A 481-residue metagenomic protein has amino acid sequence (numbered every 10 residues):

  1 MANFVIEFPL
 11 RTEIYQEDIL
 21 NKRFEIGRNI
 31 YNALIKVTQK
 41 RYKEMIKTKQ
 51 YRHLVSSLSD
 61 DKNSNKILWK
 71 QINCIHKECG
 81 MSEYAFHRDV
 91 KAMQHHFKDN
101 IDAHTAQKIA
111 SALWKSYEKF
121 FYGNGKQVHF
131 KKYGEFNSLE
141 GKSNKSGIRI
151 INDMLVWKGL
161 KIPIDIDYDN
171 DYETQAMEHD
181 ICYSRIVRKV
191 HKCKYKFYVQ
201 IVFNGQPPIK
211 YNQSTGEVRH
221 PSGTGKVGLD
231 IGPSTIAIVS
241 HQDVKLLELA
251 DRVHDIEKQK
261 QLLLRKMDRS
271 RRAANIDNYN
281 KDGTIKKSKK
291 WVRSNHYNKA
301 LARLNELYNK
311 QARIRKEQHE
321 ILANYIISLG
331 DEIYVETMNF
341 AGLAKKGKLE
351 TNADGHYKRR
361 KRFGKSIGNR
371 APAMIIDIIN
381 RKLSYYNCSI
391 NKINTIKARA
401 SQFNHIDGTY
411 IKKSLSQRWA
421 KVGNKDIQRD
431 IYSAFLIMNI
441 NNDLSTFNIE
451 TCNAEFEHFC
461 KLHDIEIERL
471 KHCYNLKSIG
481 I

Functional and structural regions predicted by a protein language model:
M1-A106: Gly/serine-rich nucleotide phosphate-binding loop at the start of the catalytic core of nucleotide/ADP-ribose-handling
F4, F197-I481: Positively charged, helix-rich recognition surfaces that bind polyanionic ligands
Y31-T38, Y42, Y117-N124, T235 (+2 more regions): A generic secondary-structure signal for well-formed alpha-helical elements
L34, K108-S116, F120, I431-N441: Stable alpha-helical structural segments in soluble proteins, enriched in small hydrophobic residues
K49, H104-Q107, S111, A373 (+1 more regions): An alpha-helix initiation/capping motif
Q50-K62, H129-G147, K281-V292, F456-H472: Amphipathic alpha-helical surface "interface" segments used for docking/oligomerization or membrane association within
D61-C193, L349, R359, G364-K365 (+2 more regions): Acidic carboxylate diad motif detector
